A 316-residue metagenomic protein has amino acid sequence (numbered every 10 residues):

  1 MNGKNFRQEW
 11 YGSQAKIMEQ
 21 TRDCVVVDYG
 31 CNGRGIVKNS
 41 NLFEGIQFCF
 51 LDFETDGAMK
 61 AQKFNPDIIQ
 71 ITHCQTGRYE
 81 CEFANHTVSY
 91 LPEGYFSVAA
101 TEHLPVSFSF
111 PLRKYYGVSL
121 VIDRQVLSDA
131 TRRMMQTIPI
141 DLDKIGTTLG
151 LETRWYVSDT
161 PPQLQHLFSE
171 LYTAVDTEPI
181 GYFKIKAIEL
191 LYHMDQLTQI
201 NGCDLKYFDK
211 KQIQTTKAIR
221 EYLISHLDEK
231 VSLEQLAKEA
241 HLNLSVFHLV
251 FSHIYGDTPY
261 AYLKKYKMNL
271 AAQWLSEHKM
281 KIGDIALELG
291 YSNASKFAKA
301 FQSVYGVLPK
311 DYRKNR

Functional and structural regions predicted by a protein language model:
M1-Q20: Short Lys/Arg-enriched alpha/beta "domain-start" segment
V26-L142: N-terminal regulatory/effector-sensing and dimerization cores that precede helix-turn-helix DNA-binding domains
K60, K211-T215, L263-A272, D311-R316: Short, basic, alpha-helical segments at the C-terminal edge of helix-turn-helix-like DNA-binding modules
L142-D159, T173-Y182, L191-E221, S225 (+1 more regions): Short, Lys/Arg-enriched, Trp-marked, Pro/Gly-tolerant hinge/linker segments that flank
Q165-D176, R220, I224-L227, A272-S276: Regular secondary-structure segments
Y192-Q199, Y222-I224, K230-Y266, A286-D311: Basic/polar phosphate-binding segments, predominantly the helix-turn-helix DNA-binding elements of transcriptional
K230, K279-M280: Residue at a beta-strand N-cap/secondary-structure junction
